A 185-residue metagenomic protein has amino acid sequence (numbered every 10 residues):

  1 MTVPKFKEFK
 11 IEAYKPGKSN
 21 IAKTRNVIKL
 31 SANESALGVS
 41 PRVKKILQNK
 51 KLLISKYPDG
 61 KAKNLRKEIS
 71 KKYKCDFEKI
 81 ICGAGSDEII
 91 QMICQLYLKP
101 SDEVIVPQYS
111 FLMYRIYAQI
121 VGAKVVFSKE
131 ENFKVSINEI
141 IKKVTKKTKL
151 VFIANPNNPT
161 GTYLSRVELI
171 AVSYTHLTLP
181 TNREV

Functional and structural regions predicted by a protein language model:
M1-K56: N-terminal "arm"/small-domain region of PLP-dependent enzymes with the aminotransferase-like
V3-K5, S40, D76, T145 (+1 more regions): Generic structural signal for alpha-helix starts
N33-S35, N155-N158, N182: Asparagine-centered polar/low-complexity signal
S55-Y174: Conserved core of the PLP fold type I
T175-T181: Conserved small/polar residues in nucleotide/adenosyl-binding loops
